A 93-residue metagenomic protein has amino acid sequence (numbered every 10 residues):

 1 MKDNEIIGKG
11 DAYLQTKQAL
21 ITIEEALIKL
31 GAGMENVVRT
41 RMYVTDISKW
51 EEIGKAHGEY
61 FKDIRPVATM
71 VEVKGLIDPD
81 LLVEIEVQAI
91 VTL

Functional and structural regions predicted by a protein language model:
M1-L93: Short, polar/acidic, helix-capping and beta-turn segments at strand->helix junctions that line the mouths
